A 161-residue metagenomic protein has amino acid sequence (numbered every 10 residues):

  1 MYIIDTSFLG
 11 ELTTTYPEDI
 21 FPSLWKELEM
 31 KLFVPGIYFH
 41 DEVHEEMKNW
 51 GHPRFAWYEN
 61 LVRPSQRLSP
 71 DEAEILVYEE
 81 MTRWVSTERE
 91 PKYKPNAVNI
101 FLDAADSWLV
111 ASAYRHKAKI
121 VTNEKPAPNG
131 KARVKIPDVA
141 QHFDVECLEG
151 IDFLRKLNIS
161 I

Functional and structural regions predicted by a protein language model:
M1-F39, E45-L61: Short, well-structured N-terminal submotif of metal-dependent ribonuclease cores
D5, D106, E124: Acidic active-site catalytic centers that drive phospho-/nucleotidyl reactions and related ester hydrolyses
F21-L24, A105-D106, A132: Amphipathic coiled-coil/heptad-repeat helices and related helical stalk/stem segments that mediate oligomerization
I37, R67-S69, C147: Conserved beta-strand scaffold positions in the cores of enzyme catalytic domains, especially in NTP/NDP-utilizing
D41-F101: PIN-domain endoribonuclease scaffold, especially VapC-family toxins
E46-K48, L102, K125-K131: Acidic, metal-coordinating catalytic cores used for nucleic-acid/nucleotide bond scission and strand-transfer chemistry
I100-I120, K135, V139: Acidic, metal-associated active-site segment
K119, K125-I161: Acidic, PIN/NYN-like endoribonuclease modules and their adjacent C-terminal/linker elements
